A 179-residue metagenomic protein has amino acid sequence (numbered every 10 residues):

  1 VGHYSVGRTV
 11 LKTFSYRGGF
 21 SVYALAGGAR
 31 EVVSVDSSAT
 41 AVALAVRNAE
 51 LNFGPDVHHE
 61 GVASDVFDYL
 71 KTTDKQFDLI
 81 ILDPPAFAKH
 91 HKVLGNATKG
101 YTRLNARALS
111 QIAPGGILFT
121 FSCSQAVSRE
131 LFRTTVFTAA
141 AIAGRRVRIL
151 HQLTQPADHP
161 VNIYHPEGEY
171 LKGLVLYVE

Functional and structural regions predicted by a protein language model:
V1, A24, Y101-L104, A108-L109: Class I S-adenosylmethionine-dependent transferase superfamily signal
V1-A29: Glycine-rich adenosyl-nucleotide cofactor-binding module
G28, E50-V57, A140-R146: Short helix-capping segments at alpha-helix termini
E31-D36: Conserved SAM-binding motif I beta-strand of class I
T40-I81, F87: S-adenosyl-L-methionine
A41, F77-R107: Mobile active-site "lid"/loop adjacent to the S-adenosyl-L-methionine
I112-P114: Helix-to-beta-strand junctions that scaffold the AdoMet/dcAdoMet cofactor pocket in Class I SAM-dependent enzymes
I117-E179: C-terminal catalytic and target-recognition region of SAM-dependent MTase-like enzymes, primarily methyltransferases
